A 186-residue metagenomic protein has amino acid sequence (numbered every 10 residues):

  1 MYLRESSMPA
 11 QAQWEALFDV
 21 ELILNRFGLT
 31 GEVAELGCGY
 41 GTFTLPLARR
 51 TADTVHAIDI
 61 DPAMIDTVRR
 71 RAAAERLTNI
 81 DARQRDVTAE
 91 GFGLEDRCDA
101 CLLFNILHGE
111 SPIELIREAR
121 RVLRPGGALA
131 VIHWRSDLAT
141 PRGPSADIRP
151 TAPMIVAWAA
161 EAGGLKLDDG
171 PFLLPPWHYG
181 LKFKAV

Functional and structural regions predicted by a protein language model:
M1-L17: Class I SAM-dependent methyltransferase Rossmann-like catalytic core, especially the SAM/SAH-binding loop
Q13-E32: Conserved alpha-helix/loop element of class I SAM-dependent methyltransferases that forms part of the SAM/SAH-binding
Y40, L45-A89: Class I SAM-dependent methyltransferase SAM/SAH-binding core
T88, F92-C101: A short acidic, Gly/Pro-enriched loop at the edge of an enzyme's catalytic core that lines a small-molecule cofactor
D99-P112: A short SAM/SAH-binding and catalytic strip from SAM-dependent methyltransferases
E114-A128: A short glycine-rich, Lys/Arg-flanked "PGG" loop and its adjoining helix->strand segment in the class I
A130-M154: Conserved class I S-adenosyl-L-methionine
P171-V186: Core SAM-dependent methyltransferase catalytic element
